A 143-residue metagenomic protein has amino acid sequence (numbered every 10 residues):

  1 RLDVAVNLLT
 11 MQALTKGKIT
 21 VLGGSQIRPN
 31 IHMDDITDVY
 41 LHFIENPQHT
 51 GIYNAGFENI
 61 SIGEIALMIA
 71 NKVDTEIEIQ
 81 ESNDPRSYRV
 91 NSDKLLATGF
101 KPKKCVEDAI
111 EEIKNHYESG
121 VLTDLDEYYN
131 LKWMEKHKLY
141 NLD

Functional and structural regions predicted by a protein language model:
R1-V4: Flexible, glycine-rich beta-alpha linker
L9: Anionic-ligand binding region
A13-G17, V21-D143: C-terminal substrate-binding subdomain of Rossmann-fold SDR/epimerase-dehydratase oxidoreductases
